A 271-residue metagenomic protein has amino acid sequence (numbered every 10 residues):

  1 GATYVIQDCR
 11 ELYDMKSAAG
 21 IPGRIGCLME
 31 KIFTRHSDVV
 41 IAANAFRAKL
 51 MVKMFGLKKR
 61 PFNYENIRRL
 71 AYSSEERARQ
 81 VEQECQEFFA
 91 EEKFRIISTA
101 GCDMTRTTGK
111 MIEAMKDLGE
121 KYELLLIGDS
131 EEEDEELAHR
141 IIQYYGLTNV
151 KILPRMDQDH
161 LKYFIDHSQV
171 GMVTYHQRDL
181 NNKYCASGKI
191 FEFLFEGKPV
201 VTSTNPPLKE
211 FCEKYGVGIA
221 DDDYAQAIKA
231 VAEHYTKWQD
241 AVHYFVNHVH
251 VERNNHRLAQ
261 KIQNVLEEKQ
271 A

Functional and structural regions predicted by a protein language model:
G1-M15: Active-site proximal beta-strand in glycosyltransferases
Y4-Q7, I21-A43, K53-M54: Membrane-proximal helix-turn-helix segments that form the acceptor-binding/catalytic region of lipid-linked
I41, V81-R106, M111-M115, L125: Conserved donor-binding/catalytic core segment of Leloir-type glycosyltransferases
A48-L70, E75-R79: Helix-loop-beta element that forms the nucleotide-linked donor phosphate-binding surface in glycosyltransferases
R79, Q83, D222-I228, E233-Q270: A charged, aromatic-enriched C-terminal amphipathic alpha-helix characteristic of glycosyltransferases across folds
T105-R106, D157-F164, G171-F191, V201-E210: Nucleotide-sugar-dependent
G128, E135-Y163: Nucleotide-activated donor-binding/catalytic signature segment of Leloir-type glycosyltransferases, i.e., the conserved
Q169, F195-K198: A short alpha->beta transition loop at the rim of the catalytic pocket in nucleotide-sugar-dependent
